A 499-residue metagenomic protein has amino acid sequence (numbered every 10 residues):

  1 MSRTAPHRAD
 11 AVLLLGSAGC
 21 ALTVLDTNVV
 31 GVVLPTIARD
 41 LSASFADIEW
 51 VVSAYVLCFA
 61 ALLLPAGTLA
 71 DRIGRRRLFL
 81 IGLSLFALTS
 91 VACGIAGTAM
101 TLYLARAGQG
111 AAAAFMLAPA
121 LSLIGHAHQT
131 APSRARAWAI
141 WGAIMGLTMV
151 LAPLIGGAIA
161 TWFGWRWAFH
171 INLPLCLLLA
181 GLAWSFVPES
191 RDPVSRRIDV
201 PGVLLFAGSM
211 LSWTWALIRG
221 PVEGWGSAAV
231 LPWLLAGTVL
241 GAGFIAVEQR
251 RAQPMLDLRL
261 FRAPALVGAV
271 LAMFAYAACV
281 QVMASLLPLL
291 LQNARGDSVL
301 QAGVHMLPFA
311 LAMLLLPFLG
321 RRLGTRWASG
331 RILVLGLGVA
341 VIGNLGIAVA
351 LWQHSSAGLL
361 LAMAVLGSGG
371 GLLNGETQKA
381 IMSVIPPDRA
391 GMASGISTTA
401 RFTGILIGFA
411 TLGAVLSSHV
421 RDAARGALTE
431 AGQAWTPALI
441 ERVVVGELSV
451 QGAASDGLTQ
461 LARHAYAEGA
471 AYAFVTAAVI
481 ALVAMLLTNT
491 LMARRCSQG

Functional and structural regions predicted by a protein language model:
A11-V32, F45, P201, A228-L234 (+5 more regions): 12-transmembrane solute porter fold
T23, V52-Y55, F59, F86 (+12 more regions): Structural signature of transmembrane alpha-helices in multi-pass secondary transporters
I37-A38, L69-A70, I155-F163, L217 (+4 more regions): Interfacial helix-cap and linker-helix signal at transmembrane-aqueous boundaries of multi-pass secondary transporters
D40-S42, G74, I95-T101, F163-G164 (+3 more regions): Helix-breaking motifs and short loop linkers at transmembrane-helix boundaries and internal kinks in secondary membrane
S53-G67, A120-L121, L307-L319: Central cavity-lining transmembrane alpha-helices of secondary-active solute carriers, predominantly the Major
F59, L85-C93, Q109, L175-L179 (+3 more regions): MFS 12-TM fold signature
T68-P201, A228: Helix-loop-helix hairpins in multi-pass membrane proteins, especially solute transporters
A139, T161-C279, D297-S298, H305 (+1 more regions): Hydrophobic transmembrane-helix bundles of small-molecule transporters
